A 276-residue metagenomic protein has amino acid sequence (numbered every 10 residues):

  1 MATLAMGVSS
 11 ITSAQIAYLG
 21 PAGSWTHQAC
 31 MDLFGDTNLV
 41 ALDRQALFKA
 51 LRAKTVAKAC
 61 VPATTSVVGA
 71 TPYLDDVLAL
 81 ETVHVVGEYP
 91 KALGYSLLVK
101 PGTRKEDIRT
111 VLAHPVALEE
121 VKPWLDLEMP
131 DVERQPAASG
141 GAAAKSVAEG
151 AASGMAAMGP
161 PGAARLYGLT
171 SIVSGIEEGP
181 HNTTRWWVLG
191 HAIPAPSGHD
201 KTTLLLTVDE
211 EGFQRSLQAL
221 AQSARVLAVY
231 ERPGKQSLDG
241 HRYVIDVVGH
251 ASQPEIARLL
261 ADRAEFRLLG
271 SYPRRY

Functional and structural regions predicted by a protein language model:
M1-Y276: Domain-level signature for soluble enzymes in the chorismate/prephenate branch of the shikimate pathway
